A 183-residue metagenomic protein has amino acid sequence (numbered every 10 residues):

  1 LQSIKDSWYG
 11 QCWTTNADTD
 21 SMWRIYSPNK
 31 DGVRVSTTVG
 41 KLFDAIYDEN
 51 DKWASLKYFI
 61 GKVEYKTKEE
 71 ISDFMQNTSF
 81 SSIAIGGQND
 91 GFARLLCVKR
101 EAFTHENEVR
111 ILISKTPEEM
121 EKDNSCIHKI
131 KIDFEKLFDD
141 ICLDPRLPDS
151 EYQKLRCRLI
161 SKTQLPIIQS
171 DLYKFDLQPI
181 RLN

Functional and structural regions predicted by a protein language model:
L1-N183: Catalytic-core loop-and-flanking beta/alpha module that positions acidic residues for ribose/phosphate chemistry
